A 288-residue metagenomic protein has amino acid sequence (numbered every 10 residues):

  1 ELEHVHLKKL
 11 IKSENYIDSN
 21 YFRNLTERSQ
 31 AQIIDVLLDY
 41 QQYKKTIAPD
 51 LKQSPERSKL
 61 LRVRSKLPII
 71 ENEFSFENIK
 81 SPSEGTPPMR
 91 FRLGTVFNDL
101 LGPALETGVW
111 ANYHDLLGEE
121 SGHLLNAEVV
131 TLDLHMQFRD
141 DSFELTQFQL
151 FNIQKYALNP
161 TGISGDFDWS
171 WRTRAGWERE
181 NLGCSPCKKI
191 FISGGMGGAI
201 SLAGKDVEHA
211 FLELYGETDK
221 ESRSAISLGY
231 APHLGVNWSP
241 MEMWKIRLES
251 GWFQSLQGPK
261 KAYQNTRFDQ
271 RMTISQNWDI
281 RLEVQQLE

Functional and structural regions predicted by a protein language model:
H4-N126: Outer-membrane beta-barrel initiation region
F91, T107, V130-L132, G165-T173 (+5 more regions): Transmembrane beta-strands of outer-membrane beta-barrel proteins
T95-D99, Y113-D115, M136-D140, N152-Q154 (+7 more regions): Transmembrane beta-strands of outer-membrane beta-barrel pores
L101-L105, S142-F148, P186-G194, S224-P232 (+2 more regions): Residues that define the transmembrane beta-barrel architecture of outer-membrane proteins
G108-W110, Q149-F151, G195-A199, H233-G235 (+1 more regions): Outer-membrane beta-barrel architecture
H114-L124, V129, K155-S164, S201-F211 (+2 more regions): Repeated loop/turn-to-beta-strand initiation elements of outer-membrane beta-barrel proteins
D141-E213: Gram-negative (and chloroplast) outer-membrane scaffold detector with strong preference for beta-barrel transmembrane
